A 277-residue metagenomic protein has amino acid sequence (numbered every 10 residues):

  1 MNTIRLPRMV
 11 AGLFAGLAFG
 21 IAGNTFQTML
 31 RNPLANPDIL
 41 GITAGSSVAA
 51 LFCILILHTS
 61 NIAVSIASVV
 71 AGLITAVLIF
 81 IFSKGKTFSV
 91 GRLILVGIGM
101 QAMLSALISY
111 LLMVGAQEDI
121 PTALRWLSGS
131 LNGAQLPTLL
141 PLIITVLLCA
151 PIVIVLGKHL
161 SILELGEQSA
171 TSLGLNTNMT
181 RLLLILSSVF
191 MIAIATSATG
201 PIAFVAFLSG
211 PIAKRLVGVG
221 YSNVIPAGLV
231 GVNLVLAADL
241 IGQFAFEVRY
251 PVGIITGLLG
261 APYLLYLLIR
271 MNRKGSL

Functional and structural regions predicted by a protein language model:
M1-L277: Alpha-helical transmembrane segments in inner-membrane proteins
